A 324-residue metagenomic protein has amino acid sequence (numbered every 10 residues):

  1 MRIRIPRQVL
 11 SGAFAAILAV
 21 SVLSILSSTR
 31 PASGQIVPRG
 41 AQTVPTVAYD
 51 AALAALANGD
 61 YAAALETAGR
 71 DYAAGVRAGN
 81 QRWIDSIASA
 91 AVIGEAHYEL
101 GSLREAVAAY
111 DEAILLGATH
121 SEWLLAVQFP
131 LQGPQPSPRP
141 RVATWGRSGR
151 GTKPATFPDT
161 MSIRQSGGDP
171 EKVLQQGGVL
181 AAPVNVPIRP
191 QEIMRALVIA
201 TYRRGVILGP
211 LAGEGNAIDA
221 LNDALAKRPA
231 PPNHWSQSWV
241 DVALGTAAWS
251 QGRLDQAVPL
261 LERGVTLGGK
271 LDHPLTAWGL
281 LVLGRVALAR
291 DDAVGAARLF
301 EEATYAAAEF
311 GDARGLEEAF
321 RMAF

Functional and structural regions predicted by a protein language model:
G40-T43, I84-S86, A91, I188-Q191 (+3 more regions): Residue signature of alpha-solenoid helical repeat architecture, marking inter-repeat boundaries and helix-start
T43-T67, R195-G213, A243-S250: Alpha-helical segment of the N-proximal tetratricopeptide repeat
T46, A88, R195, W239 (+2 more regions): Residue register of alpha-helical TPR repeats
L53, A88-E95, W239, T246 (+3 more regions): Residue-level recognition of tetratricopeptide repeat
N58-A73, E105-E112, Q165-G177, I207-A224 (+2 more regions): Helix-turn-helix repeat elements of alpha-solenoid scaffolds
R70-R77, E112-L116, S121-E122, N222-P229 (+2 more regions): Amphipathic alpha-helical segments of tetratricopeptide repeats
A90-E105, Q132-I188, Y202-L211, G284-G295 (+1 more regions): Alpha-helical linker/edge segments of TPR/alpha-solenoid repeat scaffolds and analogous pre-/post-domain helices
